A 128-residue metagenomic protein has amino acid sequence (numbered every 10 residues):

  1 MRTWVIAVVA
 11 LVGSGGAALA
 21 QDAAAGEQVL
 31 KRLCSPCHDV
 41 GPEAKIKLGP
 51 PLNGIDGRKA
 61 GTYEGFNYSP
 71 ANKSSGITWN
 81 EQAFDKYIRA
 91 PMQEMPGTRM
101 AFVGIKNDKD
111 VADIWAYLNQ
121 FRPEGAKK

Functional and structural regions predicted by a protein language model:
M1-W4: Positively charged n-region of N-terminal signal peptides that target proteins for export
A7-V8, A18: Cleavable N-terminal signal peptides
G13-A17: N-terminal signal peptide c-region/cleavage motif recognized by signal peptidases
Q21-A44, L52: Sequence/structural segment immediately N-terminal to covalent heme-attachment motifs in c-type and related
A25-V29, K47, P51, A83 (+2 more regions): Extracytoplasmic/secreted proteins, especially bacterial periplasmic and envelope-associated proteins
K31, D39, G57, R89 (+1 more regions): Residues at helix-coil transition
D39-E43, G54-A83, A101-A112: Electron-transfer interface patches adjacent to heme c in soluble/periplasmic c-type cytochromes and di-/multiheme
T78-K128: C-terminal capping alpha-helices of c-type cytochrome domains
